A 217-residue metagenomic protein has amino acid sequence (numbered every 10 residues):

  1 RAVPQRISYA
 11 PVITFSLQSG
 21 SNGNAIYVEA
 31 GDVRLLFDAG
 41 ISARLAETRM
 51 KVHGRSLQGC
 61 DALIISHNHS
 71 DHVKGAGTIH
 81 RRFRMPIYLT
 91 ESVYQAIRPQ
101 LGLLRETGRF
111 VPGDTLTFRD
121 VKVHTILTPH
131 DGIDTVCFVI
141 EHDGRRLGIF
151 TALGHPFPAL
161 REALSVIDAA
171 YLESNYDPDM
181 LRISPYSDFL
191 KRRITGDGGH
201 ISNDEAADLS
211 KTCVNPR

Functional and structural regions predicted by a protein language model:
P4-H53, V136-T151, A169: Conserved beta-strand hairpin/beta-sheet module of binuclear metal-dependent hydrolase folds, prominently
S16-A25, N68-A76, R98, V123-T125: Structured catalytic core of nucleotide-sugar glycosyltransferases
V33, F83-P86, V214-R217: A short helix->loop->beta-strand "cap" motif at the edges of active sites that frequently abuts
F37-G40, C60-N68, Y88-E91, G148-A152 (+1 more regions): Active-site neighborhood of phospho(di)ester-bond hydrolases with catalytic His/Asp-centered motifs
R44-L89: Active-site metal-binding motif and surrounding structural segment of the metallo-beta-lactamase
E91-G144: Metallo-beta-lactamase
I149-R161: Active-site glycine- and acidic-residue-rich loops that bind and position anionic ligands or nucleotide-like cofactors
P158-R217: Cap/insert and terminal regions of metallo-dependent hydrolase folds
